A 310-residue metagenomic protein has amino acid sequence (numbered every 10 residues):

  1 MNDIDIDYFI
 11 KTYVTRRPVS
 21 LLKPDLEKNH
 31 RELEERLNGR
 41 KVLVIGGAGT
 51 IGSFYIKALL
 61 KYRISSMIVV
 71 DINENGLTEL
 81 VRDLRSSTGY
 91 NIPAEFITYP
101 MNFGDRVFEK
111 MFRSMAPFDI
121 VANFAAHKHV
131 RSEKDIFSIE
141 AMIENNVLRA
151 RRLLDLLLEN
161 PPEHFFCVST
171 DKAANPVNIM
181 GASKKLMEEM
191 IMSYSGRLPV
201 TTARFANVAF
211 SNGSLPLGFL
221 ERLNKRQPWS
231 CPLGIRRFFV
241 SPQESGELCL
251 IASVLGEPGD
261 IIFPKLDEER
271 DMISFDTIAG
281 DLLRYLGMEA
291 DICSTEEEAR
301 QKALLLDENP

Functional and structural regions predicted by a protein language model:
M1-K41: Non-catalytic terminal and boundary segments that flank Rossmann-like NAD(P)-dependent oxidoreductase
N2-D5, I68-P100: Glycine-rich phosphate-binding loop and adjoining beta1-alpha1-beta2 segment of Rossmann-like nucleotide-binding folds
V42-Y62: N-terminal Rossmann NAD(P)H-binding glycine-rich loop of SDR-like oxidoreductase domains
A58-I64, V69, R85, N91-I92 (+1 more regions): NAD(P)H-binding glycine-rich loop region in Rossmannoid oxidoreductase-like domains and their noncatalytic homologs
T98, M142, F165, V200-A203: Hydrophobic/aromatic anchor residues within beta-strands of the central parallel beta-sheet of Rossmann-like
N123, H127-E144, L148-K185, S193: Conserved Rossmann-fold NAD(P)-dependent oxidoreductase catalytic core, especially the SDR/UDP-sugar
V200, G218-V240, E244-F275: A conserved pocket-lining segment of Rossmann-fold NAD(P)-dependent short-chain dehydrogenase/reductase
L255-P310: Mid/C-terminal beta-alpha module of Rossmann-like enzyme folds, strongest in SDR-family dehydrogenases/epimerases
